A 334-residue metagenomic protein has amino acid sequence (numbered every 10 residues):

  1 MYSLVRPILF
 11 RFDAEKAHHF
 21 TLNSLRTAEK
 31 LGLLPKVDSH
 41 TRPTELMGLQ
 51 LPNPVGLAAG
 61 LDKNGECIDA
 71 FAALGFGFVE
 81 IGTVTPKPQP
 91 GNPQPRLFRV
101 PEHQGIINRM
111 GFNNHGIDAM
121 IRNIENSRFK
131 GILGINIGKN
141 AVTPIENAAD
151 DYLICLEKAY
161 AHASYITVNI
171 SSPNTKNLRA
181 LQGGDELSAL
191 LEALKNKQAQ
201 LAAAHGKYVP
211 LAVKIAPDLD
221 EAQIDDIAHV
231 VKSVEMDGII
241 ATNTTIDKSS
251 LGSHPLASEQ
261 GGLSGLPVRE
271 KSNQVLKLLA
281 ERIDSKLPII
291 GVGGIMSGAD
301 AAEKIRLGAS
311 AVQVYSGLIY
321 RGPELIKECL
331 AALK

Functional and structural regions predicted by a protein language model:
D13, L57, V79, M120 (+7 more regions): Conserved, mostly hydrophobic/aromatic
L22, R26-E29, L33-V37, P173-E186 (+2 more regions): Glycine/Thr-rich beta-alpha phosphate-binding loop at enzyme active sites
L49-G56, K130-I135, Q200-L219, E281-G291: Short beta-strand/loop segments at the ligand-binding rim of alpha/beta enzyme cores
N64-A73, L219-S233, E281-S285, I295-V312: Catalytic cores of alpha/beta
G75-Q89, I170-S172, G238-I246, G294-I295 (+1 more regions): Glycine-rich phosphate-binding active-site loops on the catalytic face of alpha/beta enzymes
G82, P86-I132: A gly/proline- and charged-residue-enriched helix-loop-helix capping module
P88-Q104, S249-G261, G317-K334: C-terminal helical cap(s) of enzyme catalytic domains, especially alpha/beta-barrels
N140-L153, E186, A212-K232: Active-site glycine- and acidic-residue-rich loops that bind and position anionic ligands or nucleotide-like cofactors
